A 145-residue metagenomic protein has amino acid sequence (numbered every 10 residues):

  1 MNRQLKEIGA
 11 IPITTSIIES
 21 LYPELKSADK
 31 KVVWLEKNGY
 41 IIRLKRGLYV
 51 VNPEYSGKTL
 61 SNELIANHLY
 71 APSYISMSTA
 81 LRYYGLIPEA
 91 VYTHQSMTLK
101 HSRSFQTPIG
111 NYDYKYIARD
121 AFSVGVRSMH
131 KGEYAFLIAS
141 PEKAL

Functional and structural regions predicted by a protein language model:
M1-P72, P108: Short beta-edge/loop segments at beta->alpha junctions of small alpha/beta modules that act as binding/recognition
N52-A144: Nucleic-acid-binding surface
